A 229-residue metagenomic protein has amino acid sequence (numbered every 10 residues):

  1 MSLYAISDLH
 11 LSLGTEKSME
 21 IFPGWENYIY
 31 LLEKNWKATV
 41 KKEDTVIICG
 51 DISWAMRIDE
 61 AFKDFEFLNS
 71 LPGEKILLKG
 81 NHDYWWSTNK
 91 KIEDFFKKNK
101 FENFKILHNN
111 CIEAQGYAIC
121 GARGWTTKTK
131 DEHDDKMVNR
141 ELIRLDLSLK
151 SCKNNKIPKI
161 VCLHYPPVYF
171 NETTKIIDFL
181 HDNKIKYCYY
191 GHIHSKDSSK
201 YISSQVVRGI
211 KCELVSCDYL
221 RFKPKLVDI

Functional and structural regions predicted by a protein language model:
S2, T15-A114, T174-I185, I210 (+1 more regions): Core catalytic region of metal-dependent phosphoesterases/phosphodiesterases, especially metallo-beta-lactamase-like
S2-D8: Short, hydrophobic/glycine-enriched beta-strand segments
S7, K79, N110, R123 (+2 more regions): Residues at the C-termini of beta-strands that transition into short coil/loop
D8, G50-D51, G80-N81, H164 (+1 more regions): Active-site glycine-centered loops adjacent to acidic/histidine catalytic or metal-binding residues that shape
L9-E16, S87-K175, F179: Conserved catalytic scaffold of divalent metal-dependent phosphoesterases
L11, S53-W54, P167, S195: Short active-site segment of divalent metal-dependent hydrolases/proteases that encodes the spacing between
V46, K159-V161, C188: Receiver (REC) domain switch-region micro-motif
I76, P167-I229: Conserved beta-sheet core of the metallophosphoesterase superfamily
